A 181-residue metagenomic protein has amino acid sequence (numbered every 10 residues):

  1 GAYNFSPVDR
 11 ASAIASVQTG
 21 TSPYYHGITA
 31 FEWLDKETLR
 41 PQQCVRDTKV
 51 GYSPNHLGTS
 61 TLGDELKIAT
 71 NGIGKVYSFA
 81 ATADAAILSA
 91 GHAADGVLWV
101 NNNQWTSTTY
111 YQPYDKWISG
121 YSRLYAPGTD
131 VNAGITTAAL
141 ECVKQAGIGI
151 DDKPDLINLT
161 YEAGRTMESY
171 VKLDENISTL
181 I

Functional and structural regions predicted by a protein language model:
G1, V17, L66, A139 (+3 more regions): Beta-strand elements within well-structured catalytic alpha/beta cores of enzymes that handle phosphate/sulfate esters
G1-Y24, K75-Y77: Short, structured active-site-proximal loop/turn typified by the sulfatase FGly-forming signature C/S-X-P-X-R
D9, P54-G58, E175-N176: Short, glycine/acidic-rich beta->alpha junctions
T21-K153, Y161-G164: His/Asp/Glu-rich, glycine-adjacent segments that coordinate divalent cations and/or stabilize oxyanion chemistry on
